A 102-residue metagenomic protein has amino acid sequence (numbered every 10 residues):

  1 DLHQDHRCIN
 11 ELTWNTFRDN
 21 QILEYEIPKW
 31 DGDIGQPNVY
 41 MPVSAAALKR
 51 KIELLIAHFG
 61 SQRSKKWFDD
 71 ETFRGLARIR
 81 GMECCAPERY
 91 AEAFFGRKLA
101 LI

Functional and structural regions predicted by a protein language model:
D1-K29: Active-site adenylate/phosphate-handling loop in enzymes that bind or generate adenylated species
N20-Q21, I27-I102: The feature marks non-catalytic terminal segments
